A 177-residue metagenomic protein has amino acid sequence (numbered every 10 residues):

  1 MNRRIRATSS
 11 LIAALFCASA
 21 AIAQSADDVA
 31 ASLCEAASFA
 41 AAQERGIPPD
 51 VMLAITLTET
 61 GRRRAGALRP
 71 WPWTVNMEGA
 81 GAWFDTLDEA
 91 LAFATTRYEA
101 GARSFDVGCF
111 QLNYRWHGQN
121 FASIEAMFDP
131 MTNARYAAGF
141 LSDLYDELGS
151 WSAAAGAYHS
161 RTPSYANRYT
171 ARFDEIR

Functional and structural regions predicted by a protein language model:
M1-R4: N-terminal secretory signal peptides that target proteins for export/translocation
T8-S9, R177: C-terminal low-complexity, acidic/polar tails when present
S9-A18: Bacterial N-terminal signal peptides
S19-A23: Sec/Tat signal peptide C-region and signal peptidase I cleavage site
Q24-R177: Catalytic glycan-binding domains that act on GlcNAc-containing polysaccharides
